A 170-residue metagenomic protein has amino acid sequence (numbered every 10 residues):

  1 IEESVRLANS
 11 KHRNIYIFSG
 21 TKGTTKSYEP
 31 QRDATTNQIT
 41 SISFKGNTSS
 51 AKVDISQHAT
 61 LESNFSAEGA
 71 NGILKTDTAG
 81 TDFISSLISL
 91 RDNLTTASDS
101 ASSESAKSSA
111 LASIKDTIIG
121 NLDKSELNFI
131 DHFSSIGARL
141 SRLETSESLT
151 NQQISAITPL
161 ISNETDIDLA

Functional and structural regions predicted by a protein language model:
I1-D82: Amphipathic alpha-helical coiled-coil/heptad-repeat segments
I1-T24, D92-A170: Amphipathic alpha-helical polymerization modules
V53, A59-G120, K124: Aromatic-anchored, glycine/proline-accented short structural segments that stabilize local strand-turns or short
